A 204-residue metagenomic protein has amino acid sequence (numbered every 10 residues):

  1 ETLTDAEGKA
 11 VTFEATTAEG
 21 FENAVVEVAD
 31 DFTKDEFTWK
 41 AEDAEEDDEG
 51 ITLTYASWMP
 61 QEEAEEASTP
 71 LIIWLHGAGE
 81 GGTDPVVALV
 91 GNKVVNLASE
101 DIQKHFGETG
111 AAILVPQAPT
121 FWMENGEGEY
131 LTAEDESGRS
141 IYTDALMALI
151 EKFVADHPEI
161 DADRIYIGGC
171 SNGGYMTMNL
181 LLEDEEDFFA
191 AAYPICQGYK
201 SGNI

Functional and structural regions predicted by a protein language model:
E1-L71, N172: A domain-start/cap signature at the N-terminus of enzymes
A67, E127-S171: Gly/Ser-rich "nucleophile elbow"/oxyanion-hole loop immediately N-terminal to the catalytic nucleophile in hydrolases
A67-I72, E108-A112, D161-I165, E186-A192: Loop/turn elements at helix/coil->beta-strand transitions in domains of secreted/extracellular proteins
L71, A78-T143: Active-site machinery of serine-nucleophile hydrolases
G77, C170, Q197: Flexible loop residues that form catalytic and substrate-binding hotspots at small-molecule/glycan-binding clefts
P116-Q117, G168, Y193-C196: Alpha/beta-hydrolase-fold catalytic nucleophile elbow
G174-E185: Short glycine-enriched nucleophile-adjacent loop and the immediately C-terminal alpha-helix near the catalytic center
E186-I204: The feature captures the conserved acid-bearing segment of alpha/beta-hydrolase catalytic domains
